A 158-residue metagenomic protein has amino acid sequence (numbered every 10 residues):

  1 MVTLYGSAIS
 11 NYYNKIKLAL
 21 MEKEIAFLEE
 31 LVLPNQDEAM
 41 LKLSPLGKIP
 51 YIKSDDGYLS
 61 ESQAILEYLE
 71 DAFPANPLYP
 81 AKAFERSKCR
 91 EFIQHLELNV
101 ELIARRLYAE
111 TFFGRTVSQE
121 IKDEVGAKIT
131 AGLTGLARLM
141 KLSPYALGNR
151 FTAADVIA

Functional and structural regions predicted by a protein language model:
M1-A131, A137, P144: GST-like domain detector, emphasizing the conserved glutathione-binding G-site in the N-terminal thioredoxin-like
A104, A146-A158: GST superfamily/GST-like fold recognition
